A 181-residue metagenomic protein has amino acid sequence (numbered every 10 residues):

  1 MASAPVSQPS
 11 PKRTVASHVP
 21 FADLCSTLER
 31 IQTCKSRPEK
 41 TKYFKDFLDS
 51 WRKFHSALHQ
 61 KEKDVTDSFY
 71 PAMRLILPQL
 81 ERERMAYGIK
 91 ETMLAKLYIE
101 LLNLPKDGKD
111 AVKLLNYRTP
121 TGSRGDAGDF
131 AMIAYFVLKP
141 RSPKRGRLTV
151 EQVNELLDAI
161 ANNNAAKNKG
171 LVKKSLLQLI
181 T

Functional and structural regions predicted by a protein language model:
M1-T181: N-terminal nucleic-acid-engaging modules of covalent nucleotidyltransferase systems
